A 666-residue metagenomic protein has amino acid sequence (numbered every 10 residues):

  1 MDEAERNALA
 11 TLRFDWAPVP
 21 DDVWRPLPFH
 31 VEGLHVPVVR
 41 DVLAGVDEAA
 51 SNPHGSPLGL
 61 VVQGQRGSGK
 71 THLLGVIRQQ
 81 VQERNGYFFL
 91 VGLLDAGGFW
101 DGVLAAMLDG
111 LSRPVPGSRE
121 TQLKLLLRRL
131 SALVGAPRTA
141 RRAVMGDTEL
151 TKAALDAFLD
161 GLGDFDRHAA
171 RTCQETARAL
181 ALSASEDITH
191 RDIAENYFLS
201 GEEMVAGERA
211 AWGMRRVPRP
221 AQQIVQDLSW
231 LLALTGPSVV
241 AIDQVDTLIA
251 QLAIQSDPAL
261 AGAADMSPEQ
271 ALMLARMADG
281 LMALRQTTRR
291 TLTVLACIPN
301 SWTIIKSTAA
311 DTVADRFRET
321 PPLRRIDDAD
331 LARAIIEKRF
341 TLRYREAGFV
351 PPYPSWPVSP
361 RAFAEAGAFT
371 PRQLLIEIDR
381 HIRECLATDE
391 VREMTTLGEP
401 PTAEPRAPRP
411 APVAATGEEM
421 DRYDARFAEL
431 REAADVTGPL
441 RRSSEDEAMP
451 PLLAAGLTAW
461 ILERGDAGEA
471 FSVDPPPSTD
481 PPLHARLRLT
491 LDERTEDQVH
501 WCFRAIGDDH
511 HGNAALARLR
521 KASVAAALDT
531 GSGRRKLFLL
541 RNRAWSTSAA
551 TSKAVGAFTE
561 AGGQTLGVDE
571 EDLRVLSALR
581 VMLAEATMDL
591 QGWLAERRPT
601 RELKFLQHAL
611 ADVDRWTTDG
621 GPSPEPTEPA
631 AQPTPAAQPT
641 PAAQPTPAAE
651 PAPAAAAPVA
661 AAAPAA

Functional and structural regions predicted by a protein language model:
M1-L12, D187-P357, E560-D589, W593-E596: The catalytic "switch" region of P-loop NTPases
M1-L58: A short, basic N-terminal segment
V38-V46, V225, A264-L281, H511-V524 (+1 more regions): Well-ordered, non-membrane alpha-helical segments in soluble/globular domains
S51-H54, V81-E83, W230-L234, A283-R290 (+3 more regions): Conserved catalytic network of the ASCE P-loop NTPase/AAA+ motor domain
G55-S238, A415-A455, I461-S472: P-loop NTPase nucleotide-binding core
R66-G69, D246-I254, P268-E269, N300-T303 (+2 more regions): Short acidic, S/G/P-rich loop/turn micro-motifs used as interaction or catalytic elements
T312-V313, D327-V358, A362-F369, Q373 (+3 more regions): Extended alpha-helical interface modules used as scaffolds for assembling large macromolecular complexes
